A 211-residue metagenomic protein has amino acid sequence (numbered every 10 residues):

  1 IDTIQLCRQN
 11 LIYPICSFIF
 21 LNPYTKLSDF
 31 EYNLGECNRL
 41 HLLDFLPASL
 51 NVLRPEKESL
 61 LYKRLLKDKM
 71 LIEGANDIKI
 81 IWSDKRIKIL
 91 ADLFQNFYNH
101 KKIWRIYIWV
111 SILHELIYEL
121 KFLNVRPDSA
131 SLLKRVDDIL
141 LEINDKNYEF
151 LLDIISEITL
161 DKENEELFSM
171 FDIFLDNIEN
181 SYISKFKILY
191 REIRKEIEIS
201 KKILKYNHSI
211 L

Functional and structural regions predicted by a protein language model:
I1-E142: A structural motif corresponding to the C-terminal lobe/cap of the Radical SAM core domain
S129-L211: C-terminal non-catalytic accessory extensions
